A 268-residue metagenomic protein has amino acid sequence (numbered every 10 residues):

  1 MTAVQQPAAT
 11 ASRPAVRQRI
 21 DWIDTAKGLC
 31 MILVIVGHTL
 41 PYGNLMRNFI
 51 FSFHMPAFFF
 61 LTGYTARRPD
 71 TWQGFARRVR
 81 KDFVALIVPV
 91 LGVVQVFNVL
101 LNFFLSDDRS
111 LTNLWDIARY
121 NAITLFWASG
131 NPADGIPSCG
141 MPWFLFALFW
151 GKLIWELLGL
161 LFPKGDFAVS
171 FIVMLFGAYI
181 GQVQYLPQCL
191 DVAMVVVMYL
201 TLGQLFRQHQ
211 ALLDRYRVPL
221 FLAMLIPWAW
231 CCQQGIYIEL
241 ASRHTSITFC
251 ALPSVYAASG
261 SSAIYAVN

Functional and structural regions predicted by a protein language model:
T2-N268: Alpha-helical transmembrane segments and their immediate juxtamembrane cytosolic regions
